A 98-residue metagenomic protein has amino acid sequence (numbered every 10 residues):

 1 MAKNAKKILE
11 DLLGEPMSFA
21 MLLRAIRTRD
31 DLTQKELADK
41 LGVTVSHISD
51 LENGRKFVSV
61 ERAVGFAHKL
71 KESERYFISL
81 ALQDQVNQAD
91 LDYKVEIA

Functional and structural regions predicted by a protein language model:
M1-M21, A25, R29, E72-S79 (+2 more regions): N-terminal flexible/basic segments that precede or flank functional cores
R24-A25, K35, S46, V64: Residues within the helices of the helix-turn-helix
R27, A38, A67: The alpha-helix within a helix-turn-helix
T28, G42, N53-R55, L82: Residue-level detection of the helix-turn-helix DNA-binding "recognition helix"
D31-D50: Short alpha-helical DNA-recognition segment
S46, F57, V86-N87: Short Asp/Glu-rich motifs
R55-H68: Short, basic-rich loop-to-helix N-cap that marks the start of a DNA-contacting helix
